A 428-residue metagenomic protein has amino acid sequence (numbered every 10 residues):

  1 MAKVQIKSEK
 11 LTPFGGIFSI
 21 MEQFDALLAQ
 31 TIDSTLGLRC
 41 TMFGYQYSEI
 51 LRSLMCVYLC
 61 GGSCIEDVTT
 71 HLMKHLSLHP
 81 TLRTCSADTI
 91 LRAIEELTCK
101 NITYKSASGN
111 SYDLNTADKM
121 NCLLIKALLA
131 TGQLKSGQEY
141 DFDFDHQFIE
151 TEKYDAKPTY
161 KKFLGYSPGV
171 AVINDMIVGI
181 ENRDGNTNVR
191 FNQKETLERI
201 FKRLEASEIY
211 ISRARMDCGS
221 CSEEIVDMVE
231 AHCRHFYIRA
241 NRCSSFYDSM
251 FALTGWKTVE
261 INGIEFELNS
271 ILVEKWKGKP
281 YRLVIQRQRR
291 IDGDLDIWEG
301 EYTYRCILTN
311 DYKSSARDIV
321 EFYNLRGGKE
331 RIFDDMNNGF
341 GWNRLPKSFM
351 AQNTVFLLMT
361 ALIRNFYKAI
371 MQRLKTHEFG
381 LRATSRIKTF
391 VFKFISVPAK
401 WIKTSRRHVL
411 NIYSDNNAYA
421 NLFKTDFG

Functional and structural regions predicted by a protein language model:
M1, T31-S34, L72, W298-T303 (+3 more regions): Short acidic (Asp/Glu) and glycine-rich catalytic loops that position anionic groups and cofactors
M1-F163, G169-N186, Q193-S207, S396-G428: Dynamic "connector" segments at or just before major functional cores
S53-L54, V68, S86-I90, Y140-F148 (+7 more regions): Short, conserved catalytic/metal-binding motifs centered on acidic residues
V68, V259-E260, A316-M350, V355 (+2 more regions): Short amphipathic alpha-helical "interface-anchor" segments enriched in bulky aromatics
Q147-I149, M176, R183-G185, C243 (+6 more regions): Short, glycine-/Ser/Thr-/acidic-enriched flexible segments
V189-Y247: Domain-level cores of phosphate- or acyl-group-handling catalytic modules
H235-N338, K424-G428: An anionic, glycine-rich sequence signature occurring as long contiguous blocks
N343-L374, E378-R406: Basic, amphipathic alpha-helical segments enriched in Lys/Arg and hydrophobic/aromatic residues
